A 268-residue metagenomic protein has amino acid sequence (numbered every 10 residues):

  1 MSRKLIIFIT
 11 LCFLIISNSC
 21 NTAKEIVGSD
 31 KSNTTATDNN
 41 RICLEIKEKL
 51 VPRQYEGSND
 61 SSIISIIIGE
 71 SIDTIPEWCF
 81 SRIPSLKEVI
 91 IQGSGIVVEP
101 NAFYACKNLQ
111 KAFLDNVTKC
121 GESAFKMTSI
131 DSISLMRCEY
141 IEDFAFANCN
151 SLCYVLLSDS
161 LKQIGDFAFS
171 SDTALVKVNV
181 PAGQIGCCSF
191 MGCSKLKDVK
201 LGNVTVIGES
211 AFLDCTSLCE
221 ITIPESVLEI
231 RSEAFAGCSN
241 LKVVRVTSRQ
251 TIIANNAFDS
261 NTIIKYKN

Functional and structural regions predicted by a protein language model:
M1-I7: Bacterial N-terminal signal peptides that target proteins for export
F8-S17: Bacterial N-terminal signal peptides
E25-G28, T37-K49, D60-T74, P84-V97 (+8 more regions): Structural signature of tandem-repeat unit edges
N33-T35: N-terminal, intrinsically disordered, polar/charged segments of Gram-positive cell-envelope systems that serve as
Y55-N59: Leucine-rich repeat
E77-C79, P100-A102, G121-A124, E142-A145 (+5 more regions): Consensus positions within tandem repeat domains that build extended binding/scaffold surfaces
